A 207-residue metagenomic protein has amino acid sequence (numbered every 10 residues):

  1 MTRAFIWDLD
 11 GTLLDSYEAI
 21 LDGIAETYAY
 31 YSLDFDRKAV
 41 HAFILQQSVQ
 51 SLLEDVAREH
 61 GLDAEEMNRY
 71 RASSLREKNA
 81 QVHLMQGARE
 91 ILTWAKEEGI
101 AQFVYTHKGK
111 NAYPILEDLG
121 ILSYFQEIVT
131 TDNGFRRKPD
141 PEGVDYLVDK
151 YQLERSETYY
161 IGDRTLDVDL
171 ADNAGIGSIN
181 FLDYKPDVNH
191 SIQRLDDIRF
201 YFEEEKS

Functional and structural regions predicted by a protein language model:
M1-R3, T93-K96, G109, P114-S207: Asp-based, Mg2+/Mn2+-dependent phosphohydrolase catalytic module
T2-Q86, E90, W94: N-terminal helical cap/lid subdomain that shapes the substrate entry/recognition surface in HAD-like hydrolases
L13, L84, V104-Y105, Y160: Conserved SAM-binding loop
D15-S16, V104, Y113, P139: Secondary-structure boundary/capping motif
D34, A101, G177: Residue-level detector of anion-binding/catalytic polar loops
I44, S48, Q86-G87, H107-K108 (+2 more regions): Short beta->alpha linker loops
A80, K108-G109: Short coil/turn segments
